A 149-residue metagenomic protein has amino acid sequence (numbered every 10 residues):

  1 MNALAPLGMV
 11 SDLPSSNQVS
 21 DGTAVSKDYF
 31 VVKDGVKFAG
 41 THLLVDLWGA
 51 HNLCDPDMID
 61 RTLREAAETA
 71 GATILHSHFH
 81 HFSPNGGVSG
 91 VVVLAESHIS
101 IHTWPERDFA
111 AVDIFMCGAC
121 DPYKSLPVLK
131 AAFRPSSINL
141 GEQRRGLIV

Functional and structural regions predicted by a protein language model:
M1-V149: Polybasic/polar functional segments that serve as interface/processing modules
